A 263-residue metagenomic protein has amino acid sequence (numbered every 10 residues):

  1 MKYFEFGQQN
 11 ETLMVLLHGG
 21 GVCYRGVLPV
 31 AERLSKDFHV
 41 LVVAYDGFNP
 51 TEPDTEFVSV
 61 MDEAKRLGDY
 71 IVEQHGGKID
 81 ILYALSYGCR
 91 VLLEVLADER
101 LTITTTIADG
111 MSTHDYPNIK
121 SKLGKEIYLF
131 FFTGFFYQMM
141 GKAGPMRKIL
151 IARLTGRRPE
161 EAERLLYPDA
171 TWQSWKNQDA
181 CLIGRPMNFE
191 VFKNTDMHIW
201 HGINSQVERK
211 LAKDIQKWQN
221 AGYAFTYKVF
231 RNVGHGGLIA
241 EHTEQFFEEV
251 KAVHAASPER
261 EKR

Functional and structural regions predicted by a protein language model:
F4-E52: Conserved HGGG/HGGXW glycine-rich cap/lid loop of the alpha/beta-hydrolase fold
G20, G202-Q206, N232-G234: Acidic beta-to-alpha connecting loop that harbors the catalytic carboxylate
V42-I81: Active-site loop/oxyanion-hole signature of alpha/beta-hydrolase fold enzymes
Y83-L92: Gly/Ala-rich beta-loop-alpha elbow adjacent to hydrolase catalytic centers
A97, I103-F135: Flexible "cap/lid" loop of the alpha/beta hydrolase fold
P117-N118, Y137-F192: Conserved alpha/beta-hydrolase catalytic His-Asp/Glu region
N177-K217: Conserved serine/cysteine hydrolase catalytic core
Y227-T243: Catalytic histidine-centered segment of alpha/beta-hydrolase-like enzymes
